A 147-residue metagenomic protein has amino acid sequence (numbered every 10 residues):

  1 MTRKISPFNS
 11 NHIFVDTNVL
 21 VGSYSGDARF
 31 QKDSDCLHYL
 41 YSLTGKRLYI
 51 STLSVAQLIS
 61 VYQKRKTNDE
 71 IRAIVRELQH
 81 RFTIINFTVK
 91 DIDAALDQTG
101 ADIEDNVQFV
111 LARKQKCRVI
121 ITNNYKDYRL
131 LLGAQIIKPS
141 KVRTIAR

Functional and structural regions predicted by a protein language model:
M1-F8, H12, C36, V110-R147: Acidic, PIN/NYN-like endoribonuclease modules and their adjacent C-terminal/linker elements
M1-I50, K64-D69, I145-R147: Short, well-structured N-terminal submotif of metal-dependent ribonuclease cores
T2, T83-Y125: Active-site neighborhoods of divalent-metal-dependent phosphate/nucleic-acid chemistry enzymes
L20-V21, V55, I92, Y128: A short, flexible beta-alpha/helix-coil linker loop
V61: Helix-loop "lid/cap" segments that line or gate small-molecule binding pockets
E70-R72, Q79, T83, K90-D91 (+3 more regions): Internal alpha/beta domain cores that form substrate/cofactor-binding pockets in large enzymes and binding proteins
